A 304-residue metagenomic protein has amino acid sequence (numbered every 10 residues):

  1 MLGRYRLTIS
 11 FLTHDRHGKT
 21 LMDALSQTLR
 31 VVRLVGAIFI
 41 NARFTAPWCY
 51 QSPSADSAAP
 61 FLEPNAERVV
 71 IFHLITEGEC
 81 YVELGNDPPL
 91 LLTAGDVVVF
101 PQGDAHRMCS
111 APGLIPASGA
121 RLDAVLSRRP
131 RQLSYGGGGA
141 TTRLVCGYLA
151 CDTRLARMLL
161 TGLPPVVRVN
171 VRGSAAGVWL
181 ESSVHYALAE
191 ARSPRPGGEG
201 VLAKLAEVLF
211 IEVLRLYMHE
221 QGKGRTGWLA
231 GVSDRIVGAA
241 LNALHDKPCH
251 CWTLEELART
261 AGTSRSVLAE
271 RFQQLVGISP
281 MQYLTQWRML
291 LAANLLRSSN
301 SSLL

Functional and structural regions predicted by a protein language model:
M1-L90, D96, A105-L133: Generic protein-terminus/edge-of-domain signal
D56, G222-T226, V276: Short, Lys/Arg-enriched N-terminal segment that forms or immediately precedes the first helix of a structured domain
G78, A111, E190-S193, K247 (+1 more regions): Generic structural signal for alpha-helix termini and adjacent loop/cap motifs
Y81, P89, C251, Y283 (+1 more regions): Residue at a beta-strand N-cap/secondary-structure junction
A111-T142, R154-R168: Double-stranded beta-helix
V145-N242: An amphipathic alpha-helical interaction segment
V208, E212-M218, A239-L295: Basic/polar phosphate-binding segments, predominantly the helix-turn-helix DNA-binding elements of transcriptional
N294-L304: Short hairpin/turn module used for nucleic-acid contact or packing/dimerization
